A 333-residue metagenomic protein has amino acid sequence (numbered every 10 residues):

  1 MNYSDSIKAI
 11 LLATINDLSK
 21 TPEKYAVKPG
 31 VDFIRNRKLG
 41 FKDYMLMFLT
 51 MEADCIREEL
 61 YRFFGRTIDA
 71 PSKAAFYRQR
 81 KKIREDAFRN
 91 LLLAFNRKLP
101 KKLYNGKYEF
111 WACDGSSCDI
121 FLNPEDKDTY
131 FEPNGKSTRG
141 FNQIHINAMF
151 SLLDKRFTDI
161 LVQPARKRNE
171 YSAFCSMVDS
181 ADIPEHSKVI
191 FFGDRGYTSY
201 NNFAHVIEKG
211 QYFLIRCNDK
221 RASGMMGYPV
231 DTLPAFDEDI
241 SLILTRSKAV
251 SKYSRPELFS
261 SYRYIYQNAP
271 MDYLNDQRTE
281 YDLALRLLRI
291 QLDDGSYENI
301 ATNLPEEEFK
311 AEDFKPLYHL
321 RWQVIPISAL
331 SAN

Functional and structural regions predicted by a protein language model:
M1-I56, R62, P71, A75-I83 (+4 more regions): Single, function-defining residue in the core of a domain
A87-P100: Short Lys/Arg-enriched helix C-cap and helix-to-coil transition segments that create basic nucleic-acid-contact patches
L99-Y104, Q291: Short boundary motifs at domain starts and secondary-structure transition points
Y108-D119: Two-metal-ion RNase H-like nuclease active-site motif
D126-Y130: A glycine- and small-aliphatic-rich helix-loop capping segment at beta-alpha/alpha-beta transitions that lines
E132-G135: Conserved mixed alpha/beta core segments that line enzyme active sites in large multi-domain catalysts
